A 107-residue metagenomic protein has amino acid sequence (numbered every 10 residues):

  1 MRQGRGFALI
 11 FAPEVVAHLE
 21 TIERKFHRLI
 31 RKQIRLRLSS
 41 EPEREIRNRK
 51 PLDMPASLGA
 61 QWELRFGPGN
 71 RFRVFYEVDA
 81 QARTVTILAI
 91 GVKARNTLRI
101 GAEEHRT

Functional and structural regions predicted by a protein language model:
M1-G6, A17, T21, R28 (+1 more regions): Enriched for short, Lys/Arg-rich terminal
F7-A12, G59: Unusually extended, aromatic-enriched hydrophobic runs near protein termini
A8-L9, I46-R49, M54, R71 (+1 more regions): Generic preference for hydrophobic/aromatic residues in regular secondary structure cores
I10-R47: N-terminal first-folded block
E14, S57, V92: Residues that form or immediately flank small-molecule/cofactor binding pockets and catalytic motifs
R31-K32, R47-P51, T86, E104: Flexible domain-boundary/linker segments
L36-F66: A short, surface-exposed loop/turn module that caps and links secondary-structure elements
